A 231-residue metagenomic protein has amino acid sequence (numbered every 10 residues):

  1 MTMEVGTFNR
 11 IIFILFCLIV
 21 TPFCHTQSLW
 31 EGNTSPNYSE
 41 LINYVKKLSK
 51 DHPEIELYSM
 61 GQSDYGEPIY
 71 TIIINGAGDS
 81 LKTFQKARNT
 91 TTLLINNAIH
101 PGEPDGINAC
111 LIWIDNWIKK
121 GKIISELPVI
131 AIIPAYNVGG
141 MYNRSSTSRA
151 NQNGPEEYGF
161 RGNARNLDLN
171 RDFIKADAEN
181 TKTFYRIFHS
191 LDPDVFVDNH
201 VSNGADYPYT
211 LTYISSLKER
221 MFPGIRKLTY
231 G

Functional and structural regions predicted by a protein language model:
M1-I12: Bacterial N-terminal signal peptides that target proteins for export
G6, V20-T21: N-terminal non-cleavable signal-anchor helices
I11-V20: Sec-dependent N-terminal signal peptides
C24-S28: Boundary at the C-terminal end of the N-terminal hydrophobic targeting segment
G32-S35: Start-of-domain marker
Y38-T90: Soluble metallo-hydrolase cores and metallopeptidase-like ectodomains found primarily in the secretory/periplasmic
S49-P53, D64-Y65, I99-P104, I124-S125: Short, solvent-exposed loop/edge-beta patches enriched in aromatic
A87-N96, E103-G231: Active-site/substrate-binding loop(s) of hydrolase catalytic cores
